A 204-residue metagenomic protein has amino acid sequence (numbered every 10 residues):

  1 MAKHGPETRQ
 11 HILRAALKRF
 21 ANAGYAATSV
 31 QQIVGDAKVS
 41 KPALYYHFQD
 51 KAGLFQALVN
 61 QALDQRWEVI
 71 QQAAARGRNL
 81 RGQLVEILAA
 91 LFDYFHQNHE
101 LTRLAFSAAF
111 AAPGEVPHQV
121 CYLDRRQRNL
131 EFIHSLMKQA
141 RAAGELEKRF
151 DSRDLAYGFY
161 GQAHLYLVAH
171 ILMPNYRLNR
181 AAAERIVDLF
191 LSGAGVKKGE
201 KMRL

Functional and structural regions predicted by a protein language model:
M1-E7, K198-L204: N-terminal intrinsically disordered/low-complexity leader segments
T8-A16, I33, L58-A62, R66 (+1 more regions): Generic hydrophobic, amphipathic alpha-helix propensity
H11, R19-G53, A57-L58: Helix-turn-helix
I12-F20, L91, F190: Short hydrophobic clusters on alpha-helical segments that form packing/core surfaces in small helical domains
A57, Q71-E100, S152-F159: Hydrophobic alpha-helical connector segments
D64-W67, Q71-Q72, Q97, V116-A143 (+2 more regions): Amphipathic alpha-helical packing segments from all-alpha helical-bundle domains
F95-P117, H134, V168, L172: Amphipathic alpha-helical segments used for helix-helix packing
K148-A169, A181-G193: Hydrophobic alpha-helical segments that form the core of small-molecule binding pockets and/or dimer interfaces
